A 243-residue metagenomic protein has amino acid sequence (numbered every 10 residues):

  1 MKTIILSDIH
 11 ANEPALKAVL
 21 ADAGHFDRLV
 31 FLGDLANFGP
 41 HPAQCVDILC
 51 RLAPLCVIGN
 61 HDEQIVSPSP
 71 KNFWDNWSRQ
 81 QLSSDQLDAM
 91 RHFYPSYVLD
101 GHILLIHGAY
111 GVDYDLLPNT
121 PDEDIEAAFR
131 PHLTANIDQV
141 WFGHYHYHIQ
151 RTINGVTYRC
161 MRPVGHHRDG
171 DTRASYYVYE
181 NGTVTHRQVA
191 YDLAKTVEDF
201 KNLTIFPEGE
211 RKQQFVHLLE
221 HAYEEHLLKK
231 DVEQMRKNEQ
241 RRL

Functional and structural regions predicted by a protein language model:
M1-I4, V98-L104, I153-Y158, G182-T183: Beta-strand-turn-beta hairpins that frame and shape the catalytic cleft of phosphate-ester-processing enzymes
K2-A89: Core catalytic region of metal-dependent phosphoesterases/phosphodiesterases, especially metallo-beta-lactamase-like
I5-S7, L29-D34, L55-N60, L105-I106 (+2 more regions): Active-site neighborhood of phospho(di)ester-bond hydrolases with catalytic His/Asp-centered motifs
H10-A15, N37-P40, E63-S67, V98 (+3 more regions): Active-site environment of divalent metal-dependent phosphoester hydrolases
G24-F26, S84-Q150: His/acidic metal-ligating clusters that form di-metal
I48-L49, I149-G155: Short loop/helix-cap segments at secondary-structure boundaries that form the rim of catalytic
N60-D62, Y94, A109-Y110, A190: Short, flexible active-site-adjacent loop segments at beta-strand->alpha-helix junctions, enriched in small/polar
T152-L243: Acidic, His/Gly-rich catalytic cores of divalent-metal-dependent hydrolytic chemistry
